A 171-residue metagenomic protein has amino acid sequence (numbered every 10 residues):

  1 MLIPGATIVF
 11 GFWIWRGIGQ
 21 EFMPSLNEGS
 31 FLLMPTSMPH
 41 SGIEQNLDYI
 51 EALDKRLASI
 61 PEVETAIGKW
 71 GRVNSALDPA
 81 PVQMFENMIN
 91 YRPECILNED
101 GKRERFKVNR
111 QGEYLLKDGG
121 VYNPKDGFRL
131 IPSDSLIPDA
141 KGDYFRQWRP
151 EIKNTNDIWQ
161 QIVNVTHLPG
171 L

Functional and structural regions predicted by a protein language model:
M1-I3: Membrane-interfacial entry segments at the cytosolic side of transmembrane helices
I8-G17, L32, Q45-T65, G71 (+1 more regions): Surface-exposed amphipathic alpha-helical segments in non-transmembrane regions that serve as interaction surfaces
I18-P39, L77-M84: Membrane-proximal juxtamembrane linkers immediately C-terminal to transmembrane helices
